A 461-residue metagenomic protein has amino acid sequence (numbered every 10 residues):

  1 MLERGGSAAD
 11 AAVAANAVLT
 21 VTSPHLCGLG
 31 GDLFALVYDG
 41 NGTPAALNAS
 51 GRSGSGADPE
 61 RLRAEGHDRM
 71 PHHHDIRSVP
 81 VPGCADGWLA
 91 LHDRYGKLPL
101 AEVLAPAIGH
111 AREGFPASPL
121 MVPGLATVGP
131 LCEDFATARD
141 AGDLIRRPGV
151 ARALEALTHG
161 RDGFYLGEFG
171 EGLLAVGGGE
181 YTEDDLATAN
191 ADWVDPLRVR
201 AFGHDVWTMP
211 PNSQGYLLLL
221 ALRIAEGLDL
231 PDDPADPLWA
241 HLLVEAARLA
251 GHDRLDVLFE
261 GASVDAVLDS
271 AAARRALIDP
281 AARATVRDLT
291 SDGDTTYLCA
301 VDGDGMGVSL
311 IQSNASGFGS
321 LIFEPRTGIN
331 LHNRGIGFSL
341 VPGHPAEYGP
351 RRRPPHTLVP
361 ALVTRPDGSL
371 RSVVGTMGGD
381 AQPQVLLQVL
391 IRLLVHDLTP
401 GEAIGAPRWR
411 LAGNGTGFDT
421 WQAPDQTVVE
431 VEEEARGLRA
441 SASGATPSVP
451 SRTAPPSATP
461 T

Functional and structural regions predicted by a protein language model:
E3-R4, A8-G160, F164-S213, A273 (+2 more regions): Noncatalytic scaffold domains of N-terminal-nucleophile
A9-N16, A101-R112, G172-A175, P234-G251 (+1 more regions): Short, well-structured alpha-helical segments that form the helix of a local strand-helix-strand
V21-A46, T182, M306-S372, P383 (+3 more regions): Active-site rim segments in enzyme catalytic domains, especially the processed small/beta chain of N-terminal
C27, G31-D39, T296-V301, P360-L362 (+2 more regions): Short beta-strand scaffold segments in enzyme catalytic cores
W193, D292-T295, H356-L358: Short, small/polar residue-rich loop motifs at catalytic or cofactor-binding pockets
W207-G215, T295-C299, I311-I322, G375-P383: Glycine-rich phosphate/pyrophosphate-binding beta-alpha loops
D229-S313, R326-T327, R334, R452-T453: Internal maturation/activation junctions in enzymes
D256, G261-V264, R352, L386 (+1 more regions): Extended C-terminal subregions enriched in glycine
